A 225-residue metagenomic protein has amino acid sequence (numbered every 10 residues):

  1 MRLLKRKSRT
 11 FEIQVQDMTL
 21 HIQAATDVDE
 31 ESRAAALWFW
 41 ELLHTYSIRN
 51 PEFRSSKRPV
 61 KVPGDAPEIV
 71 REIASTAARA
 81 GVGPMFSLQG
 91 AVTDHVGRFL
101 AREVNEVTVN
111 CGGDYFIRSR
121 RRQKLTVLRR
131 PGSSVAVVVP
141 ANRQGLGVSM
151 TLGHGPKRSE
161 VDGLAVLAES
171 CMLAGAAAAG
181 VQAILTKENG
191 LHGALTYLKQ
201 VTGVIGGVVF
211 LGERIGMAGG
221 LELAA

Functional and structural regions predicted by a protein language model:
M1-V28: N-terminal basic/disordered segments at the start of proteins
T19-E52: Conserved phosphate-binding loops in N-terminal lobes of ATP-dependent enzymes of the actin/Hsp70/sugar-kinase
A25-D27, G113-D114, C171, G212-E213: Short, ordered loop/turn segments at secondary-structure junctions
D27-E31, A35, K61, D65 (+4 more regions): Catalytic cores of large soluble enzymes that bind and process phosphate-bearing ligands
F39-L42, Y46, G180-I184, Y197: Conserved short hydrophobic interaction patches
F39-R49, P59-V82, G132: An interfacial alpha-helical scaffold signature
I48-K61, N105-V107, G112, K187-A218: Flexible, glycine/charged-enriched surface loops at secondary-structure junctions
R71-V82, F86-V96, L100, V104-A194 (+2 more regions): Conserved mixed alpha/beta catalytic, RNA-binding, or beta-rich assembly cores of soluble enzyme, regulatory
